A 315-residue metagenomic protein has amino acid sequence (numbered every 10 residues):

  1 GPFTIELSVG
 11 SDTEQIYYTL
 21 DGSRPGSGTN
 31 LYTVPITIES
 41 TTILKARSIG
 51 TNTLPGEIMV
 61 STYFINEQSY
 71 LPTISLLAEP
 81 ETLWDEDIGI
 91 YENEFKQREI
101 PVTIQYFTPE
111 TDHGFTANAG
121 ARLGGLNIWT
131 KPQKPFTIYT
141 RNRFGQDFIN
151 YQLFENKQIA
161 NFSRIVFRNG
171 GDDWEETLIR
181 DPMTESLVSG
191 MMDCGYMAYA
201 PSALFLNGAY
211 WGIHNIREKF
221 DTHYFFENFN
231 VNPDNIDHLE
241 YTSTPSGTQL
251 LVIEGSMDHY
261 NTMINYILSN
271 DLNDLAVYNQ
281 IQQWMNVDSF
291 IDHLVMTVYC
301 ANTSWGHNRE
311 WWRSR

Functional and structural regions predicted by a protein language model:
G1-A121, N142, G170: Short, compositionally stereotyped local motifs that mark structural "simplifiers"
P2, T33, T41-I43, V60 (+11 more regions): Extracellular structured ligand-interaction cores
Y91-K96, I128-W129, A301: Short consensus segments that form the blades of beta-propeller domains, in both extracellular/periplasmic
V102-T111, I179-C194: Zn2+-dependent metallopeptidase catalytic core
F136-Q158: Reverse-transcriptase-like RNA-dependent polymerase core
Y151-Q158, F162-T177, A209, N215-N302: ATP-dependent phospho-/nucleotidyl transfer catalytic cores
G190-F205: Short, well-structured beta-strand/strand-turn elements
N207, M296-R315: Zinc-dependent metallopeptidase catalytic helix centered on the HExxH motif and its immediate flanking segment
